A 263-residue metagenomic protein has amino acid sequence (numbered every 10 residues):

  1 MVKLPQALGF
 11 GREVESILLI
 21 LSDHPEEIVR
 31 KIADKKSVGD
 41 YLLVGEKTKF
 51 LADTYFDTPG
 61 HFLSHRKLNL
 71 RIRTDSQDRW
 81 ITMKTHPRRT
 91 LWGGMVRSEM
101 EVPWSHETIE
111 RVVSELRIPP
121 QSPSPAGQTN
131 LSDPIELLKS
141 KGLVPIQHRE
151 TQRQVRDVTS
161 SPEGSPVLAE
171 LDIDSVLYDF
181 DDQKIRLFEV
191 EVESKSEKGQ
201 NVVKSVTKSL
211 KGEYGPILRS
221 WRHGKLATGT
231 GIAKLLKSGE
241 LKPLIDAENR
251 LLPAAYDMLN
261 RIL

Functional and structural regions predicted by a protein language model:
M1-L263: Phosphate-end processing signature that detects enzymes handling 5′-triphosphorylated RNA and polyphosphate
